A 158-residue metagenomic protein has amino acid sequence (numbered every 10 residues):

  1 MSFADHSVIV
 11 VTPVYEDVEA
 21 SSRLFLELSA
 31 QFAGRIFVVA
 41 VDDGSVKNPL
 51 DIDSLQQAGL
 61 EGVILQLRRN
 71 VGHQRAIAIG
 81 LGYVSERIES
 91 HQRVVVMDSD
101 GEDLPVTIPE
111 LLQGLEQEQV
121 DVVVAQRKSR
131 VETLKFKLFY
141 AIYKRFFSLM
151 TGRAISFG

Functional and structural regions predicted by a protein language model:
S7-I9, F37: Cell-envelope/extracellular polymer assembly enzymes that use nucleotide-activated donors
T12-V14, D42: Short beta-strand/turn micro-motifs composed of small residues that flank or help shape donor/cofactor-binding pockets
E16-A30, N48: Short, well-formed alpha-helical segments that are part of the catalytic scaffolds of diverse glycosyltransferases
F32-A33, Q57-G59, Y83-Q92: Alpha-helix termini
R35-S45, L65-Q66: Short beta-strand/loop segment that forms part of the nucleotide-sugar
D42-I52, G101-E102: A conserved acidic beta->alpha catalytic loop
D51, G59-I77, R87: Active-site-proximal specificity loops/subdomain of glycosyltransferases
R68-R69, H73-Y83, R93-V96, P105-G158: Acceptor/aglycone-binding surface of glycosyltransferases and processive sugar-polymer synthases
